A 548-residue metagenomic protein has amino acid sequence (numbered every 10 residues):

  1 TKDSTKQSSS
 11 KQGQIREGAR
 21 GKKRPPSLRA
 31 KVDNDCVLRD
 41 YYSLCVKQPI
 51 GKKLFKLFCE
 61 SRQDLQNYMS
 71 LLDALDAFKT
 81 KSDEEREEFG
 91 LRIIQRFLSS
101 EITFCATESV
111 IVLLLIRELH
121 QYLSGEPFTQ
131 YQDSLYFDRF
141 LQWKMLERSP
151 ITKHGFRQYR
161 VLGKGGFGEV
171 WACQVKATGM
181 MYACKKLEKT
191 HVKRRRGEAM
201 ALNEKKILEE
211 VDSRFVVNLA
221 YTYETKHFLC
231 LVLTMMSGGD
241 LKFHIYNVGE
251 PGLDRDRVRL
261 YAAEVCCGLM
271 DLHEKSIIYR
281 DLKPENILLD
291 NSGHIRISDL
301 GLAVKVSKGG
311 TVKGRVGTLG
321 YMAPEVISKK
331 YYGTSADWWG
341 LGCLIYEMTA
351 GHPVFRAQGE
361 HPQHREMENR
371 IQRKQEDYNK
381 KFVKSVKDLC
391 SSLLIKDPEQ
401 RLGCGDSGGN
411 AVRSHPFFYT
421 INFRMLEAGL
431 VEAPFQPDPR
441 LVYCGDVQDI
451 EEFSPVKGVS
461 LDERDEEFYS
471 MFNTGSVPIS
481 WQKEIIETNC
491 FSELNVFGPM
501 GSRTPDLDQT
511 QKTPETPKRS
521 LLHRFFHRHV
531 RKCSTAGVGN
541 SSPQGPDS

Functional and structural regions predicted by a protein language model:
E169: Conserved N-lobe ATP-binding subsite of Hanks-type protein kinase domains, especially the beta3 VAIK lysine
K186-D212: Conserved N-lobe beta3->alphaC-helix segment of eukaryotic protein kinase catalytic domains
Y221-T222: A short, aromatic-enriched beta-strand patch in the conserved N-lobe beta-sheet of the protein kinase catalytic domain
K226-T234, K242-F243: A conserved loop-to-beta-strand element in the N-lobe of protein kinase catalytic cores that borders the ATP-binding
Y261-A262: Activation segment signature within eukaryotic-like protein kinase domains
V386, L430-S548: Eukaryotic Ser/Thr kinase distal regulatory-tail detector
